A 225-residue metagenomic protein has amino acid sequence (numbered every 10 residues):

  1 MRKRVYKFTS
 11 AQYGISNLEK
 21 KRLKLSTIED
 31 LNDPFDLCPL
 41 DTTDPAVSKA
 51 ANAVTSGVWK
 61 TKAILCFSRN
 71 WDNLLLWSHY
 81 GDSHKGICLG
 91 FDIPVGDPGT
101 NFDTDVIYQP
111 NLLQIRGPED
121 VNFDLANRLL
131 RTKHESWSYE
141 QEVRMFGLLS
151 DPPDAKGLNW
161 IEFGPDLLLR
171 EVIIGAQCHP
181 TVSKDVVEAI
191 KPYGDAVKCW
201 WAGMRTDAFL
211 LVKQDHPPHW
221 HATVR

Functional and structural regions predicted by a protein language model:
M1-R225: Partner-binding and oligomerization surfaces adjacent to conserved cores of proteins that assemble macromolecular
